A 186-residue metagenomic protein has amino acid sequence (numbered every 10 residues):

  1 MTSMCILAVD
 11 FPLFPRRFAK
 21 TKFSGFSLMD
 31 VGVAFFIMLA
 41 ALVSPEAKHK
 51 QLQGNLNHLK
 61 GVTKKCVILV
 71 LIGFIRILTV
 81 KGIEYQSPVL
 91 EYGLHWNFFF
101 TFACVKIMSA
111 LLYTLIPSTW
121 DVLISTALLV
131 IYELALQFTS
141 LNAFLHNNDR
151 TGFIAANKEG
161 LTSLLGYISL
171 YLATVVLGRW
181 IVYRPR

Functional and structural regions predicted by a protein language model:
M1-R186: Alpha-helical transmembrane segments and their immediate juxtamembrane cytosolic regions
